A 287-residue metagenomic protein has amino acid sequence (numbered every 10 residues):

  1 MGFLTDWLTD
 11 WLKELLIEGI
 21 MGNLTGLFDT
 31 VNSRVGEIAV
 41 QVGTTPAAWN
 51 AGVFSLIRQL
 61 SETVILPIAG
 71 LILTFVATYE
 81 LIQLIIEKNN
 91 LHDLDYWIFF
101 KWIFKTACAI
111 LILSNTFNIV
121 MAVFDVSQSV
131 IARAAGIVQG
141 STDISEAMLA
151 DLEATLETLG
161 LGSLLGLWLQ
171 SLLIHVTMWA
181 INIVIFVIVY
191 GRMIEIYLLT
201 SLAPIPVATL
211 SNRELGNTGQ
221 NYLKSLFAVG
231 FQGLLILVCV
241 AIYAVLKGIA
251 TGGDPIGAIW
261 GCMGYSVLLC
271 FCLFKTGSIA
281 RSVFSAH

Functional and structural regions predicted by a protein language model:
M1, L8, L12-N23, D95-I112 (+2 more regions): Alpha-helical transmembrane segments and their helix-start/interface "positive-inside/aromatic belt" motifs in integral
M1-I72: Binding/recognition "hotspot" determinant
L16, L24, V31, T106-L202 (+2 more regions): Non-cytosolic segments of integral membrane proteins
E37, I98-W102, D125, S129-A132 (+3 more regions): Short amphipathic alpha-helical coupling elements at transmembrane boundaries
L60-V64, D95-F99, I103, L164 (+8 more regions): Hydrophobic, aromatic-rich alpha-helical transmembrane segments and their membrane-interface anchor motifs
G70, T74-I86, I236-T251: Juxtamembrane "helix exit" motif at the C-terminal ends of alpha-helical transmembrane segments in multi-pass membrane
I72-C108, L202-G216: Hydrophobic transmembrane alpha-helix segments characteristic of membrane transport and insertion machinery
V207-K224, G248-G252, R281-V283: Alpha-helical transmembrane segments
